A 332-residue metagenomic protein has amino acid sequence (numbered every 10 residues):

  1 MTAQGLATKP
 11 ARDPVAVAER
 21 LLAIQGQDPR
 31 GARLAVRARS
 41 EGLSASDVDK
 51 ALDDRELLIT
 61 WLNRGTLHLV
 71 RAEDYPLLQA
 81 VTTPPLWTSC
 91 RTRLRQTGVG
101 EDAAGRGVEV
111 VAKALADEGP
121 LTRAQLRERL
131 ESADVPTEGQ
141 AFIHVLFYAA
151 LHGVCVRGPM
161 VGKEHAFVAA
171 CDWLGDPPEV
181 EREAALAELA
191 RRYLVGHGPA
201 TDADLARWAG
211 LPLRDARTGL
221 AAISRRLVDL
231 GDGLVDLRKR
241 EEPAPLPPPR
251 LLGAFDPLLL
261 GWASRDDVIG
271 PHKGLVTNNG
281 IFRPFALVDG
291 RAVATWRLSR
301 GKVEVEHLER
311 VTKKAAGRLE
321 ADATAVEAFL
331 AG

Functional and structural regions predicted by a protein language model:
M1-E138: Phosphate-backbone binding and catalysis cores of DNA-processing enzymes
G42-K50, P136-Y148, L213-L220: Short amphipathic alpha-helical interaction segments
D53-L62, T66-L67, L151-M160, S224-G231 (+1 more regions): A short, conserved structural fragment
L69-L77, V161-V180, L234-A244: Short, cationic-aromatic polyanion-contact patches
A103-G119, R182-P199: Positively charged, polyanion-binding regions of nucleic-acid-associated proteins
G198-P243: Anionic-ligand-binding alpha/beta catalytic cores of soluble enzymes and soluble regulatory domains that recognize
R225-H272: Non-catalytic regulatory appendages
L275-G332: Glycine-rich, small/acidic residue-mixed loop/short-helix segments
